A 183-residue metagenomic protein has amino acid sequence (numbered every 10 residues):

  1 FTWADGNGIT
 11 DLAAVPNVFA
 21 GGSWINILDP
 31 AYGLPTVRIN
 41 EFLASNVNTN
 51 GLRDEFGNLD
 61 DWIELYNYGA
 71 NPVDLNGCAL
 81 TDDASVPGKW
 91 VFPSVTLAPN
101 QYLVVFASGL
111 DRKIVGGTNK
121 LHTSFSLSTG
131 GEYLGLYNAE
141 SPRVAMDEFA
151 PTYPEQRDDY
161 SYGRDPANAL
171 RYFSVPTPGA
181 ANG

Functional and structural regions predicted by a protein language model:
F1-G183: Intrinsically disordered, low-complexity linkers and terminal tails enriched in Ser/Thr/Pro/Gly with interspersed basic
